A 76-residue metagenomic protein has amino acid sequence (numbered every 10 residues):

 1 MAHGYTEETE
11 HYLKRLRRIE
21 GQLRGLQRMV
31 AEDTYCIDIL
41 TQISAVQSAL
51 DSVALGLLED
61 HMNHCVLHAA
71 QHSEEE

Functional and structural regions predicted by a protein language model:
M1-E76: Solvent-exposed interaction patches of small proteins and small membrane subunits
